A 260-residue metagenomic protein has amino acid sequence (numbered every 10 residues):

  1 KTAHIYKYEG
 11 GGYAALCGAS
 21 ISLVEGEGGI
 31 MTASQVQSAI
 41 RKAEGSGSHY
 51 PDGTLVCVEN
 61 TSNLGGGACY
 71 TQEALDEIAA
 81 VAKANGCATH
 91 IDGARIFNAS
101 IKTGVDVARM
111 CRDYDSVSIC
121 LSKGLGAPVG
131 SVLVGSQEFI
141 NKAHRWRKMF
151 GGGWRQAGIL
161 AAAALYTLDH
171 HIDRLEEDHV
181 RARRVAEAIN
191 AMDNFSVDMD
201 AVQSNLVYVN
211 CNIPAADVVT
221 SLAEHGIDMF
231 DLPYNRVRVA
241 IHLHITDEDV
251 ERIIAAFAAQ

Functional and structural regions predicted by a protein language model:
K1-N212, A216-H225, M229-I245, D249 (+1 more regions): Conserved PLP-enzyme active-site core in the AAT-like
